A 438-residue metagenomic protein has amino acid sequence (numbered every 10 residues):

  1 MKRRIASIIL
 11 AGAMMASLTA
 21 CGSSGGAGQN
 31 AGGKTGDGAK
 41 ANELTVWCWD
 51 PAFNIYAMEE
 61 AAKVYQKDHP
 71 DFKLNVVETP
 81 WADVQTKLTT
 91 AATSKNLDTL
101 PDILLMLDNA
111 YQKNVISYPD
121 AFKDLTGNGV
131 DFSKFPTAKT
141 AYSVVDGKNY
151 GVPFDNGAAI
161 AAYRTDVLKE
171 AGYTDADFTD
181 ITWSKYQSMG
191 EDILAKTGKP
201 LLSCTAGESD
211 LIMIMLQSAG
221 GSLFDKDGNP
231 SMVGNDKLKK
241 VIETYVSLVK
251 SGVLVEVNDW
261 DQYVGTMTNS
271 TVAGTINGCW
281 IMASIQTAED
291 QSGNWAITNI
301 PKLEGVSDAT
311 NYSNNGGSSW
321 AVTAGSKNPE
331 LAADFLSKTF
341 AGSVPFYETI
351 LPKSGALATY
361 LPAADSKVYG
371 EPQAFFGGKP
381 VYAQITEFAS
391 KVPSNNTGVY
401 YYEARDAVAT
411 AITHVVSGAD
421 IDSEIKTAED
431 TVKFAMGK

Functional and structural regions predicted by a protein language model:
M1-T45, K67, S423-K426, D430-K438: Short, low-complexity disordered leader/linker segments with a strong preference for bacterial N-terminal type II
A39-P51, F72-V77, D102-I103, Y150: Short, well-ordered beta-strand elements
V64-P136, E170-G172, T271-G274, A288-E289: Extracytoplasmic "Venus flytrap"/periplasmic binding protein-like
E78-T90, I181-Q187, E256-N269: Short helix-initiation/N-cap motifs at beta->coil->alpha
L105-I160, K185-M189, I214, A296-N299 (+3 more regions): Hinge/lid segment of periplasmic solute-binding proteins
N114, I281-S292, E304-A407: C-terminal lobe and pocket-closing loops of periplasmic/extracytoplasmic Venus-flytrap solute-binding proteins
D146-F154, A159, K169, S184-S231 (+2 more regions): Extracytoplasmic/periplasmic solute-binding protein
Q187-D192, G228-V257, I300: Glycine-centered hinge/linker elements that transmit conformational signals in sensory and ligand-binding systems
